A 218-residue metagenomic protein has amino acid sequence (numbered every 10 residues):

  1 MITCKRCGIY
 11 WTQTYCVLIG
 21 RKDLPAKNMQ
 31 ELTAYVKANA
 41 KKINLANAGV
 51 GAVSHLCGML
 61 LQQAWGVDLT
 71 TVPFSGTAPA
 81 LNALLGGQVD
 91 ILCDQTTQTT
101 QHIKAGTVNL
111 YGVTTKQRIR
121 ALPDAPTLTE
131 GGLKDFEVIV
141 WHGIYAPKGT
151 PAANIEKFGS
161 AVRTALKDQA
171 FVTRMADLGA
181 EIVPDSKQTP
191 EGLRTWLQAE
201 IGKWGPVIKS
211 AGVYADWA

Functional and structural regions predicted by a protein language model:
M1-P79, L128, W141-R174: Hinge/capping helix and adjacent helix->loop/strand transition within the periplasmic-binding protein
M1-R6, V67-D68, H102-V113, R120-G132: Ligand-binding "clamshell"
W11-C16, T114-A146, D185-S186: Periplasmic-binding protein-like
N28, P73, G87-Q88, Q95 (+5 more regions): Conserved functional loop/turn residues at catalytic and ligand-binding sites
V36, L60, A64, A78-Q88 (+3 more regions): Short helices/loops that flank or line small-molecule/ion binding pockets
N39-I43, W65-V67, L85-D94, T107-L110 (+2 more regions): Alpha-to-beta junction loops
T77, D94-T99, V113-K116, V140 (+1 more regions): Beta->alpha turn/N-cap motifs
K104, I155-A218: An extracytoplasmic/periplasmic, membrane-proximal ligand-sensing/linker region
